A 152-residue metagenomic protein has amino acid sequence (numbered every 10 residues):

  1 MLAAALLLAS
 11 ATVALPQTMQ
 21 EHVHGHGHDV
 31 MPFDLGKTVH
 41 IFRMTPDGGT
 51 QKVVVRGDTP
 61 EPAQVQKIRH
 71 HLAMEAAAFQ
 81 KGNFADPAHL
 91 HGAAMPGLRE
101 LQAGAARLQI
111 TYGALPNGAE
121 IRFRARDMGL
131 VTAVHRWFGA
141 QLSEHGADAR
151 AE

Functional and structural regions predicted by a protein language model:
M1-A5: Bacterial N-terminal signal peptides that target proteins for export
L7, V13-E152: Intrinsically disordered, low-complexity terminal tails/loops enriched in metal-binding residues
